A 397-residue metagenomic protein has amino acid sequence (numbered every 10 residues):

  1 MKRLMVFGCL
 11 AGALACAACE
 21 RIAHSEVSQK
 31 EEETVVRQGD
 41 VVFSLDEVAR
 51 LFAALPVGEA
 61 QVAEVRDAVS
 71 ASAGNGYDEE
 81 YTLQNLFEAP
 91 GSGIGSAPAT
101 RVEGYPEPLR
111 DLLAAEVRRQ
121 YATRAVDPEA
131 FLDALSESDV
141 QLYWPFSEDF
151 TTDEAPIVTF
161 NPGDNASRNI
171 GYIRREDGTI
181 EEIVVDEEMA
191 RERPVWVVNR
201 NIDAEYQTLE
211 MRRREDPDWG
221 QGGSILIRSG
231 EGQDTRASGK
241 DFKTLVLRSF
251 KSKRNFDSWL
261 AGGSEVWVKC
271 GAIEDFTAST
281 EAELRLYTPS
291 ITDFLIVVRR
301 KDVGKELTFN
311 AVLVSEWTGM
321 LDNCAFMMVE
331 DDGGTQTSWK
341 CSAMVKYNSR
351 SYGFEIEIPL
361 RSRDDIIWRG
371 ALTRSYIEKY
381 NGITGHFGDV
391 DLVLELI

Functional and structural regions predicted by a protein language model:
K2-C9: Sec-dependent signal peptide recognition, specifically the positively charged N-region followed immediately by
A15-A18: C-terminal motif of bacterial Sec signal peptides marking the signal peptidase cleavage site
E20-K240: Acidic/polar, low-complexity intrinsically disordered N-terminal segments immediately downstream of a Sec signal
R236-A261: Short amphipathic, basic-aromatic surface patches that mediate peripheral association with negatively charged
V268, D302-R350: Eukaryotic beta-sheet cores, primarily in C2 and C2-like/PH beta-sandwich modules
A272-F276, D332: Solvent-exposed strand-loop boundary residues in beta-sheet-rich modules
D275-D322: Peripheral membrane lipid-binding modules
D332-I397: C2-type phospholipid-binding modules
